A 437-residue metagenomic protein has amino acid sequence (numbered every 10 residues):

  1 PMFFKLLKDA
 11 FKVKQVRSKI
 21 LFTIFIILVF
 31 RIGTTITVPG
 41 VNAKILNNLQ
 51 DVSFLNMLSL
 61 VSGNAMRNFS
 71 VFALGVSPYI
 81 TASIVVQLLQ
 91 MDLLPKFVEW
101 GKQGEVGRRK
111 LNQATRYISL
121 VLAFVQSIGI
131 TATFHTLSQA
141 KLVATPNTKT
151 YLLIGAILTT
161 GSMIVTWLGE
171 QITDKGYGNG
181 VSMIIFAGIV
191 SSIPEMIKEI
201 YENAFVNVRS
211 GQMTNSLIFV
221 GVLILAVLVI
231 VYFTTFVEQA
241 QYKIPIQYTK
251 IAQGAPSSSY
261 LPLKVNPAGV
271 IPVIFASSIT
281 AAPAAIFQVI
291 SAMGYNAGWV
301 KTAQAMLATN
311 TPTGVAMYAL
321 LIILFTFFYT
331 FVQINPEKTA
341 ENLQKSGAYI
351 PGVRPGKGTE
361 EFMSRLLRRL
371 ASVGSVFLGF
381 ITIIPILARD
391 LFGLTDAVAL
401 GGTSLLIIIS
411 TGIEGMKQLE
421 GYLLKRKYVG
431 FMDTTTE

Functional and structural regions predicted by a protein language model:
M2-E99, V106-E437: N-terminal cationic and glycine-rich segments that engage phosphates or anionic surfaces
